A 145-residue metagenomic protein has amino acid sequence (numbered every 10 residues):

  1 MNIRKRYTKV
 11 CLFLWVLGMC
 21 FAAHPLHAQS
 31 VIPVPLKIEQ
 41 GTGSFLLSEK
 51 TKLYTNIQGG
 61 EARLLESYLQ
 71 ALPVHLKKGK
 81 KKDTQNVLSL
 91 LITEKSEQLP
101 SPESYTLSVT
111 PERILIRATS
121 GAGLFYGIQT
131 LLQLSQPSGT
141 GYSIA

Functional and structural regions predicted by a protein language model:
M1, F21: Basic amphipathic recognition helices
N2-L14: Bacterial N-terminal signal peptides that target proteins for export
L12-V16, A22, L26-A145: Acidic, contiguous N-terminal accessory segments
